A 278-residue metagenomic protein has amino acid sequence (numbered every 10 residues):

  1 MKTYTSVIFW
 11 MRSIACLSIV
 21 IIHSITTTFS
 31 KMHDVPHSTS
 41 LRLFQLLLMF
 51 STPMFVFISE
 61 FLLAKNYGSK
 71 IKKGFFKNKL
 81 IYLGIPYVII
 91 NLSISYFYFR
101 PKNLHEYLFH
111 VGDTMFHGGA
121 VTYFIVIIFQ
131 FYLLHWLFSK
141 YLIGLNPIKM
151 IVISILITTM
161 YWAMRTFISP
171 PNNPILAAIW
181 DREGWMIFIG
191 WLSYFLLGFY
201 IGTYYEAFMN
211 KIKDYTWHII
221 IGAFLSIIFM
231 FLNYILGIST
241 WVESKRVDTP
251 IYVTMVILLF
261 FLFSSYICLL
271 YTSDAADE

Functional and structural regions predicted by a protein language model:
M1-Y4: Short, Lys/Arg-rich, polar N-terminal cytosolic tail immediately upstream of the first transmembrane signal-anchor
S6-K65, L83-N91: Functionally critical transmembrane alpha-helices in membrane proteins and complexes, commonly lining
I21, L92, I155-F167, G222-I235: Aromatic-anchored segments of alpha-helical transmembrane domains
L41-T52, D113-I127, I168-Y194, L232-L258: Interfacial loop-to-helix transition and helix-capping segments at the boundaries of transmembrane helices
Q45-M54, N66-F97, L104, L108-A120 (+3 more regions): Transmembrane alpha-helical segments and their boundary/interface "anchor" motifs in multi-pass integral membrane
L63-S69, L137-I143, F199-F208, L262-L269: Structural signal for the C-terminal ends of transmembrane alpha-helices and the immediately following loop
F97-P171, R182-L197: Hydrophobic alpha-helical segments with transmembrane-like composition
Y271-E278: Conserved small/polar residues in nucleotide/adenosyl-binding loops
